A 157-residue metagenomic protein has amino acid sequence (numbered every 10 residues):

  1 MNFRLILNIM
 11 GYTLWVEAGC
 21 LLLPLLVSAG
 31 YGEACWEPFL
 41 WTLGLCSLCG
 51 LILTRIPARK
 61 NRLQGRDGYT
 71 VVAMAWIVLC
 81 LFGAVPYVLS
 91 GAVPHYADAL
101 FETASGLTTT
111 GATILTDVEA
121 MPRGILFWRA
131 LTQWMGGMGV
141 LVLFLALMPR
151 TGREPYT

Functional and structural regions predicted by a protein language model:
M1-T157: Membrane-proximal intracellular helices of multi-pass ion channels
